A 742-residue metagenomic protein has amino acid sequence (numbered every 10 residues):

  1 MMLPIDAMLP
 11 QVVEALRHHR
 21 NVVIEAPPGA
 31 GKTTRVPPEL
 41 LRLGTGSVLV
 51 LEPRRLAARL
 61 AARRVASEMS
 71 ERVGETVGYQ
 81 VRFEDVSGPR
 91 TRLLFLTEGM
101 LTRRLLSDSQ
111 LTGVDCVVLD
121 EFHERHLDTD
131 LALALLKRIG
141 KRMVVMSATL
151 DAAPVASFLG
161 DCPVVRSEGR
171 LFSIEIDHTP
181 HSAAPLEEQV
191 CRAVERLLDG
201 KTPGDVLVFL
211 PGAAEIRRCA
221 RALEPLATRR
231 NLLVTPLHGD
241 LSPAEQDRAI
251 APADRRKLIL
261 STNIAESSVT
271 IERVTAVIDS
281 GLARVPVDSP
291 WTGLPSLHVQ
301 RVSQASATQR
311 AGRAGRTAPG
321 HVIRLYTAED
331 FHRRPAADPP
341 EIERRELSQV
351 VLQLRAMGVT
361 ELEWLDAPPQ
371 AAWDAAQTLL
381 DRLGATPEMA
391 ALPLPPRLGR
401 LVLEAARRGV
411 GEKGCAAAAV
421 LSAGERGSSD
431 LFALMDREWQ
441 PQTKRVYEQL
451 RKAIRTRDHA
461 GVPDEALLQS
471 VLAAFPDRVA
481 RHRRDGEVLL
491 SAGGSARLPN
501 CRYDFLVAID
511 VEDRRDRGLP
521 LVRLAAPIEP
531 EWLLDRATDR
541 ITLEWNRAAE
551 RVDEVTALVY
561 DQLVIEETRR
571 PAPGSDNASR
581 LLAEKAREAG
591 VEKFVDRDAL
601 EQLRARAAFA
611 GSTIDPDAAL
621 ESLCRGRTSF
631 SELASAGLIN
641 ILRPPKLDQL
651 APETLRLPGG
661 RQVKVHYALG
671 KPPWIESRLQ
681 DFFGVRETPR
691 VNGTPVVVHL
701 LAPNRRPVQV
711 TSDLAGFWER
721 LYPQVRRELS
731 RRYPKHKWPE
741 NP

Functional and structural regions predicted by a protein language model:
M1-L401, G670: P-loop NTPase motor module signature
E75-V81, G486, Q662-K664: Long, charged, glycine-rich C-terminal linkers/tails
D108-E124, S280-R284, G293, A337 (+5 more regions): Extended active-site and interfacial segments that coordinate phosphate-rich ligands in large catalytic machineries
V118-L119, L232-V234, D240-Q246, L401-E425 (+2 more regions): Charge-dense polyanion-binding interfaces
D177, G281, V420, S491 (+5 more regions): Structured loops at beta-to-helix junctions and adjacent beta-edge loops in soluble globular domains
R230, R324-R455, A460-D504: C-terminal accessory/connector segments of nucleic-acid motor ATPases
E412-E487, G494, Y503-T654, G693-P742: Acidic, serine/threonine- and proline-rich low-complexity intrinsically disordered segments
V488-L489, S495-R497, L647-L679: Amphipathic alpha-helical packing elements
